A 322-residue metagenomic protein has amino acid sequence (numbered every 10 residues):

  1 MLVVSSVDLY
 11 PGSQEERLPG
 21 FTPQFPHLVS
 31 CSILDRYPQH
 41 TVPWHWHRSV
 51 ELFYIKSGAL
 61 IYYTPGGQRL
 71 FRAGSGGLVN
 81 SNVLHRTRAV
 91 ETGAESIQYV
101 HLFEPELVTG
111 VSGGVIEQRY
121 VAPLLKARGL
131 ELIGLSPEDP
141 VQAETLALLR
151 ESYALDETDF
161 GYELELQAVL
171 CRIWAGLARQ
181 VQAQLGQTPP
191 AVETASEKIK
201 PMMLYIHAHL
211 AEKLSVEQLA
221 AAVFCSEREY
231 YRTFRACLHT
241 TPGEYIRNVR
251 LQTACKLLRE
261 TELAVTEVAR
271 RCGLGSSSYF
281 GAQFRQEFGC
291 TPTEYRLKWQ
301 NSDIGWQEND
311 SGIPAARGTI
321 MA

Functional and structural regions predicted by a protein language model:
M1-G76, N82-R86, Q118, G129 (+2 more regions): Generic protein-terminus/edge-of-domain signal
L2-I33, S81-Y153: A hydrophobic/aromatic-rich effector-binding and dimerization subdomain of bacterial HTH-type transcriptional regulators
C31, W44, A191-A195, A208 (+1 more regions): Residue-level marker of regulatory loop/turn positions in helix-turn-helix DNA-binding domains and in histidine
H40-W46, R88-V90, V111-G113, Y162-L164: Short histidine-centered beta-strand/loop micro-motifs that create catalytic or ligand/metal-coordination sites
G76, S96-Q98, H209: Structural motif
E117, P123-P190, T194-E197, P201: An amphipathic alpha-helical interaction segment
G176-A183, P201-L251, R259, L263 (+1 more regions): Basic/polar phosphate-binding segments, predominantly the helix-turn-helix DNA-binding elements of transcriptional
